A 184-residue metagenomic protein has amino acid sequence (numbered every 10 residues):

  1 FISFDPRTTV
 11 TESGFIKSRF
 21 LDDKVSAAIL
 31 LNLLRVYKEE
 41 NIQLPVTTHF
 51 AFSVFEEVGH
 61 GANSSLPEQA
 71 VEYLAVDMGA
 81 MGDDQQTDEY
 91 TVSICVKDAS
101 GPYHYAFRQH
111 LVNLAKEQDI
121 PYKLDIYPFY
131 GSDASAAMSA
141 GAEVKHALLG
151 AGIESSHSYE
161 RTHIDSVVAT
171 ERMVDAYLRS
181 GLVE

Functional and structural regions predicted by a protein language model:
F1-V10, K145-A147: Acidic-glycine-rich active-site phosphate/pyrophosphate-binding loop
T8, T48-G59, G79-A80, I153-S155: Acidic, glycine-rich active-site loops and adjacent beta-strand->loop/helix elements that engage anionic groups
E12-E57, M173-D175: Alpha-helical metal-binding/catalytic segments enriched in His/Glu/Asp
G14-I16, T87-A99: Short, flexible active-site loops
E40-T48, A62, D83, Q118-Y127 (+1 more regions): Flexible, glycine/charged-enriched surface loops at secondary-structure junctions
E56-N63, G131-S135: Glycine-rich, charged/polar anion/phosphate-binding loops that engage phosphate groups from diverse ligands
S64-D84, L148: A glycine-rich helix N-cap at a beta->alpha junction
S93-E184: Active-site-adjacent substrate-binding region of metalloamidase/peptidase-like peptide-processing proteins
